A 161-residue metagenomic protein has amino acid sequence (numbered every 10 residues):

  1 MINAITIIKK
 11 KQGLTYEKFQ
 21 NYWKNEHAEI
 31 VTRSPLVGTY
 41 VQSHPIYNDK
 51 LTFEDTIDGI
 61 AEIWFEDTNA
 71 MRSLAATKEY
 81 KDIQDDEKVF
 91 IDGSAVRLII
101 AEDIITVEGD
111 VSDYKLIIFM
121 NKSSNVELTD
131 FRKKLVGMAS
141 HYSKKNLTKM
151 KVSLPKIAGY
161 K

Functional and structural regions predicted by a protein language model:
M1-K161: Macromolecular interaction modules
